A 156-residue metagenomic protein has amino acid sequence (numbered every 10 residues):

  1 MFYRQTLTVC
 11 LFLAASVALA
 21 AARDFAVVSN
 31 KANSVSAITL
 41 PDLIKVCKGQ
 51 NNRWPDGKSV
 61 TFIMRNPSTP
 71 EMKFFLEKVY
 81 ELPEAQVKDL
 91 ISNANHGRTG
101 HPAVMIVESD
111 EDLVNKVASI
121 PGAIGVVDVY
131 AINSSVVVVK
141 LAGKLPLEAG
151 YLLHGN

Functional and structural regions predicted by a protein language model:
M1-C10: Bacterial N-terminal signal peptides that target proteins for export
F12-A20: Hydrophobic h-region of N-terminal signal peptides that target proteins for export in Gram-negative bacteria
A20-N156: Exported/periplasmic ABC-transporter solute-binding proteins
